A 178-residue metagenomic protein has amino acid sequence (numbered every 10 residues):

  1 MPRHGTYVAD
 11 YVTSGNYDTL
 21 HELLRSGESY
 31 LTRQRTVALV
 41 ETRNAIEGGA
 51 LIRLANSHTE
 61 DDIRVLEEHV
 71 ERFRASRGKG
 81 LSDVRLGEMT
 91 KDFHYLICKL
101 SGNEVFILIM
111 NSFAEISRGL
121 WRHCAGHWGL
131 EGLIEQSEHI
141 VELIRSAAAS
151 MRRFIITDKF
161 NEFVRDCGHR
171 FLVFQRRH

Functional and structural regions predicted by a protein language model:
M1-I46, F174-R177: Short linear motifs at protein or domain termini
L39-H123, H127, L133-I140, M151-D166: Conserved amphipathic alpha-helical segments that form helical-bundle/coiled-coil interaction surfaces
V164-R170, Q175-H178: Long, positively charged, glycine-interspersed low-complexity recognition regions
